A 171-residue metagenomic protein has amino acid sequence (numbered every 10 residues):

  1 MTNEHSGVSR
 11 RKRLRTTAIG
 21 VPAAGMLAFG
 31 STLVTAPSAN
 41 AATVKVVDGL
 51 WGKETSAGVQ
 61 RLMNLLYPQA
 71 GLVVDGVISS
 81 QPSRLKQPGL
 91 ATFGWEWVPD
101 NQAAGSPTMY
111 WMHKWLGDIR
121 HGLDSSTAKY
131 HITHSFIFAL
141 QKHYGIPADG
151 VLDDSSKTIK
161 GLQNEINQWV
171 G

Functional and structural regions predicted by a protein language model:
T2-G171: Cell-envelope/ECM-targeting effectors and their regulatory/trafficking segments
